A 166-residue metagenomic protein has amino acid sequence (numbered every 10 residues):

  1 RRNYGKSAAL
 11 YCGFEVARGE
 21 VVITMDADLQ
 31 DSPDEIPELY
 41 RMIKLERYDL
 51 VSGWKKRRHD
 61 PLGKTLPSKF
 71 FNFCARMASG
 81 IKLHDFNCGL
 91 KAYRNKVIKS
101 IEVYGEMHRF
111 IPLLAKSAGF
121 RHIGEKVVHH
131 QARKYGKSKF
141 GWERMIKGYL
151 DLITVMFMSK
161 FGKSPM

Functional and structural regions predicted by a protein language model:
R2-V16, V21, P33-F110, L114 (+2 more regions): Acceptor/aglycone-binding surface of glycosyltransferases and processive sugar-polymer synthases
A27: Active-site-proximal cofactor/substrate-binding loop regions of enzyme domains
I123-K126: Conserved alpha/beta core of the MobA/IspD/sugar-nucleotide pyrophosphorylase nucleotidyltransferase superfamily
K163-M166: Membrane-embedded multi-pass helical conduit in multi-pass membrane proteins, especially envelope-biosynthetic
